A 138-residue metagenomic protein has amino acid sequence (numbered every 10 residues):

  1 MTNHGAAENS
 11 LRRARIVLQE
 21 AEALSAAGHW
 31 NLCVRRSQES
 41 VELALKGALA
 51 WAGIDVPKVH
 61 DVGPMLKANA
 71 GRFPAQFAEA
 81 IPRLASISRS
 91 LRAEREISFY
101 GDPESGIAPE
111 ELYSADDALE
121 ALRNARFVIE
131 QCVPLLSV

Functional and structural regions predicted by a protein language model:
M1-V138: Terminal alpha-helical segments
